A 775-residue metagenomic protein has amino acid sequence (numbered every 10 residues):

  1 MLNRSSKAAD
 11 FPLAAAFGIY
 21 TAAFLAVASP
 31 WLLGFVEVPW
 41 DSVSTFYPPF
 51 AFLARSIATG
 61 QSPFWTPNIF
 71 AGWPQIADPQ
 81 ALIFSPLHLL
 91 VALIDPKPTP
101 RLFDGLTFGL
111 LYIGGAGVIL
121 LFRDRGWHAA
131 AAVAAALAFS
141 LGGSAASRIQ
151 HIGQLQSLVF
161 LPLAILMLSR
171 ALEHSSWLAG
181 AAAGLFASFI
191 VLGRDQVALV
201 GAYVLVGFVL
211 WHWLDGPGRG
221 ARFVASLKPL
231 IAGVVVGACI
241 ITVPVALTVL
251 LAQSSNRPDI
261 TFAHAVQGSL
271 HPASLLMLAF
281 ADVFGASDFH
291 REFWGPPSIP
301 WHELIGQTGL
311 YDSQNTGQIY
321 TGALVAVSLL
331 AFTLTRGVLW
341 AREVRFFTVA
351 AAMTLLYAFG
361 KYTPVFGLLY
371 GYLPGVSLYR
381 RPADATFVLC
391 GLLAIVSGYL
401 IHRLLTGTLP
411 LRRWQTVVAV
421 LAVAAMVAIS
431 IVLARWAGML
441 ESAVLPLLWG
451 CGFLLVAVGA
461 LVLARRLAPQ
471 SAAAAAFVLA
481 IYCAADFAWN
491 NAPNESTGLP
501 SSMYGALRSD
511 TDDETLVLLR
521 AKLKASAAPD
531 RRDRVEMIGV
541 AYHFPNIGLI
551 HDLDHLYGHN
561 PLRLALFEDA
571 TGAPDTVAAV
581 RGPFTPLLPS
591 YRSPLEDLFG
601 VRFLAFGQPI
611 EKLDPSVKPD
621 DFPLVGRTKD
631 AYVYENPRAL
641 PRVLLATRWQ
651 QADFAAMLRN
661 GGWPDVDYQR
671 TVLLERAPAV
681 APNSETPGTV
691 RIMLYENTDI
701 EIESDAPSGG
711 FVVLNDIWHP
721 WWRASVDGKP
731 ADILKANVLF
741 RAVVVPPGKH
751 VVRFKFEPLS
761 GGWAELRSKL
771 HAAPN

Functional and structural regions predicted by a protein language model:
S6-A77, R101, I241, A246-P258 (+5 more regions): Hydrophobic alpha-helical membrane-insertion signals
A23-V118, L137-P162, H264-A323, A358-V376 (+4 more regions): Membrane-interface coil-to-helix junctions
I94, L141, A145, L172 (+3 more regions): Transmembrane helix irregularities
V118-S140: Transmembrane-helix signature of polytopic, membrane-embedded enzymes that assemble or transfer cell-envelope glycans
A136, H151-F160, M167-L185, V197-A198 (+7 more regions): Contiguous transmembrane helix-bundle modules in multi-pass membrane proteins
V197, A225-D282, A476: Polar, glycine-rich mid-to-C-terminal structural blocks that act as macromolecule-binding/assembly scaffolds
L356, N546, Y557, Y668-N775: Active-site-proximal, structured, solvent-exposed surfaces of multi-pass membrane proteins that position macromolecular
A476-V601, T628, V633-V680, H719 (+1 more regions): Extracytoplasmic/lumenal acceptor-recognition loop(s) of multi-pass membrane glycoenzymes
